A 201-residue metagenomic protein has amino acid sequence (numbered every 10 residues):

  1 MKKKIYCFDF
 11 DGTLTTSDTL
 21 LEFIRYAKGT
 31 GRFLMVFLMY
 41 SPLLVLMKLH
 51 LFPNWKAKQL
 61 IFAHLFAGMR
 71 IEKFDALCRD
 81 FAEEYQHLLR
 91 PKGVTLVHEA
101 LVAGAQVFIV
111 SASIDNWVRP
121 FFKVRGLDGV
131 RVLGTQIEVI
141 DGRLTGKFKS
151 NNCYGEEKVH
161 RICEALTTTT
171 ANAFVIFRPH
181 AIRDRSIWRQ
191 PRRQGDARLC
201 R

Functional and structural regions predicted by a protein language model:
M1-H50: Active-site neighborhood of HAD-like aspartate-dependent phosphohydrolases
K2-I5, A76, E83-R201: C-terminal cap/substrate-recognition subdomain and adjoining C-terminal extension of metal-dependent phosphatase-like
L14, T30-L34, L65-R70, L88-K92 (+1 more regions): Short hydrophobic/aromatic-rich motifs at helix boundaries and adjacent loops
L14-S17, F52, G68, E156-V159: Electropositive phosphate-/nucleotide-binding environments in soluble metabolic enzymes
I24-F33, M47-L60, L88-L101: Short, charge-rich amphipathic segments
G29, K48-L51, A67-G68, D80 (+2 more regions): A structural signal for alpha-helix termini and helix-coil/disorder junctions
P42-I71, V132, Q136-I137: Short, compositionally biased "basic patch" segments
A57-K92: Metal-dependent phosphoesterase signature
